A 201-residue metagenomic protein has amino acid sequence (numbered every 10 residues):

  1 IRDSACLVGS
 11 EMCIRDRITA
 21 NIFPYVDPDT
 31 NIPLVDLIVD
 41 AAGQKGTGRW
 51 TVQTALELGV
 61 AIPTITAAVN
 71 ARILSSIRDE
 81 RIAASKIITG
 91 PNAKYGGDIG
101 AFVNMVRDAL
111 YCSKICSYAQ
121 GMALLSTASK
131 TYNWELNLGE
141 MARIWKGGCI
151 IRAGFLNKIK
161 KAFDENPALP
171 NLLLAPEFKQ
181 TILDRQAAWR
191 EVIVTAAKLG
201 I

Functional and structural regions predicted by a protein language model:
I1-G9: Single conserved hydrophobic/aromatic residue that forms the stacking wall/gate of nucleotide- or nucleobase-binding
R15-I115, D164-L199: Interdomain hinge/lid region at the active-site interface of Rossmann-like NAD(P)-dependent oxidoreductases
L125, S129-Y132, A197: Long, hydrophobic, amphipathic alpha-helical segments used as structural scaffolds
S129-K161: Small-residue-rich helix-loop
